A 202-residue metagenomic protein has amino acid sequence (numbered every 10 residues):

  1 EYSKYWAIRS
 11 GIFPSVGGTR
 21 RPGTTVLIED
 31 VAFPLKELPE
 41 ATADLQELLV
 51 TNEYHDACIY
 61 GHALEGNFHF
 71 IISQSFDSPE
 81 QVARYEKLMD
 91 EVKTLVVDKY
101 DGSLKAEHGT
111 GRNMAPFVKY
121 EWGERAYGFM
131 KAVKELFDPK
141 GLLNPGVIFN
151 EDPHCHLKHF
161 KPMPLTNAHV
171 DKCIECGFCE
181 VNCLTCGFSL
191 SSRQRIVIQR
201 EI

Functional and structural regions predicted by a protein language model:
E1-L88, L95-S103, G111-M114: C-terminal substrate-recognition/cap domain of FAD-linked oxidoreductases
S15, P116-L165: Activity-critical C-terminal alpha-helical subdomain
R20-R21, E107-G109, L143-F149, T185-F188: Short coil/turn segments at secondary-structure boundaries
A43, F68, D90, T94 (+5 more regions): Feature representing long, continuous alpha-helical segments
L48-N52, L95-K99, V133-K140, C186-S189 (+1 more regions): Change "in soluble alpha/beta enzymes" to "in soluble alpha/beta proteins
A106-N113, V170-F188: Local cysteine-cluster metal-coordination motifs and their immediate loop/turn environment, predominantly Fe-S cluster
F149-V170, C186-I202: Ferredoxin-type iron-sulfur electron-transfer modules in oxidoreductases and energy-metabolism complexes
